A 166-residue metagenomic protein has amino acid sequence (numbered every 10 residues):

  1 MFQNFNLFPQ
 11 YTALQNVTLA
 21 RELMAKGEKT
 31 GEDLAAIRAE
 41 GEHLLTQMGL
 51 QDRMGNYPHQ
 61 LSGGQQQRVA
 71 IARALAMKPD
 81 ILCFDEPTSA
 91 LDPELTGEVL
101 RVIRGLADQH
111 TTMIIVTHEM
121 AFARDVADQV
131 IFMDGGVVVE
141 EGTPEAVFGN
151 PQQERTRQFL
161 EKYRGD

Functional and structural regions predicted by a protein language model:
F2-P144: ABC family nucleotide-binding domain
E145-D166: C-terminal boundary and immediately downstream tail of ABC-type ATPase nucleotide-binding domains
